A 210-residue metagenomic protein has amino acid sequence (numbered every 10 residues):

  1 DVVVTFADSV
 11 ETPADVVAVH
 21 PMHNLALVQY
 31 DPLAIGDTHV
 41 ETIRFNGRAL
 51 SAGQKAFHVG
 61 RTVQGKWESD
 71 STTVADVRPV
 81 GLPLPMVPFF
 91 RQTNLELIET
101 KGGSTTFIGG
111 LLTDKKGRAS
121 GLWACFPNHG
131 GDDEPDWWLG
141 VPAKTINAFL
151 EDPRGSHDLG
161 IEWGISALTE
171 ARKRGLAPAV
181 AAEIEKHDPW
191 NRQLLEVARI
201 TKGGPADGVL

Functional and structural regions predicted by a protein language model:
D1, A14-V16, V28, G53 (+11 more regions): Terminal peptide-recognition signature
D1-E68, L95-L97, K101, T106: Conserved active-site neighborhood of the chymotrypsin/trypsin-like protease fold
D8, M22, K115-K116, P205: Residue-level recognition of short loop/turn positions
A14, T62-G65, A119-D188: C-terminal cap/linker of serine protease catalytic domains
V17-V19, V77, I200: Residue-level recognition of beta-strand microenvironments
P21-H23, P79-L97, D152-R154, E170-R192: Gly/Ser-enriched beta-turn/beta-hairpin loop segments
D31-I43, E68-D136, Q193-A198: Active-site region of chymotrypsin-like
K101-L111, R174-L210: PDZ/PDZ-like domain segments forming the peptide/carboxylate-binding groove, activating on the N-terminal beta-strands
